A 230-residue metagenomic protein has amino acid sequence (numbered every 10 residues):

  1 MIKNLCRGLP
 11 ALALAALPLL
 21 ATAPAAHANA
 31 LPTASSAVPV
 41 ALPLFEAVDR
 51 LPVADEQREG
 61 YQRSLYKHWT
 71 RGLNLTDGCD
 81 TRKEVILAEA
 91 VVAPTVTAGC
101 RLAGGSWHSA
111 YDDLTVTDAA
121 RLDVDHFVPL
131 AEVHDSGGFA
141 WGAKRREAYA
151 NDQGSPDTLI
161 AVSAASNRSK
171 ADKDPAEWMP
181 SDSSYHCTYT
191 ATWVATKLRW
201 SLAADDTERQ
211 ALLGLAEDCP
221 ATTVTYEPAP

Functional and structural regions predicted by a protein language model:
M1-A30: Secretory targeting and sorting signals
A28-T76, D206-Q210, E217-P230: N-terminal module-boundary/linker segments of secreted carbohydrate-active enzymes
A47-L51, G60, S64, E84-A88 (+4 more regions): Residues that form generic nucleotide/phosphate-binding pockets
P52-L130: Secreted/periplasmic proteins that engage bacterial cell-wall peptidoglycan
W107-P230: Domain-level detector of nuclease and nuclease-like folds in predominantly extracellular/periplasmic contexts
